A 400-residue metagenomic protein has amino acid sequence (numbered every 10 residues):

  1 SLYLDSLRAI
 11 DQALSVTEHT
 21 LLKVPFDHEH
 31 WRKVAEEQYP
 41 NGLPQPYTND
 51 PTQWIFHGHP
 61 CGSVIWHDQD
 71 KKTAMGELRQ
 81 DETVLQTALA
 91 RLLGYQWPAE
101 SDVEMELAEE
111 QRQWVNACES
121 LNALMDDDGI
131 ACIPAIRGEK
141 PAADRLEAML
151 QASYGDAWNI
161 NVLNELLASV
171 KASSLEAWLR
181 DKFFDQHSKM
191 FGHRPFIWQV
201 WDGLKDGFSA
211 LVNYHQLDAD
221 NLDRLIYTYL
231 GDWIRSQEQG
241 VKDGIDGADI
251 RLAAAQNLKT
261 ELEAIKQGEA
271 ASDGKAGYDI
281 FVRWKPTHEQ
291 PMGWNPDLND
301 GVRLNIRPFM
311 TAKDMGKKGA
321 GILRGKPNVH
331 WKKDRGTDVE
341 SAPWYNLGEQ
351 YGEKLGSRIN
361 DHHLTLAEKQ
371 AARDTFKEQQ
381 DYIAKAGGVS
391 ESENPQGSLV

Functional and structural regions predicted by a protein language model:
S1-K23: Basic, amphipathic alpha-helical recognition segments used for DNA target recognition
Q12, E29, N41, H59: An acidic- and aromatic-residue-enriched active-site/binding cleft used to recognize and process polar
S15-H19, E29, L78, E82: Active-site-proximal structural scaffolding
V16-F26, E37-P46: Long, charge-rich, low-complexity alpha-helical segments
W31-E37: Short, conserved charged micro-motifs
E37, P44, D50-V400: Terminal accessory regions of large proteins
